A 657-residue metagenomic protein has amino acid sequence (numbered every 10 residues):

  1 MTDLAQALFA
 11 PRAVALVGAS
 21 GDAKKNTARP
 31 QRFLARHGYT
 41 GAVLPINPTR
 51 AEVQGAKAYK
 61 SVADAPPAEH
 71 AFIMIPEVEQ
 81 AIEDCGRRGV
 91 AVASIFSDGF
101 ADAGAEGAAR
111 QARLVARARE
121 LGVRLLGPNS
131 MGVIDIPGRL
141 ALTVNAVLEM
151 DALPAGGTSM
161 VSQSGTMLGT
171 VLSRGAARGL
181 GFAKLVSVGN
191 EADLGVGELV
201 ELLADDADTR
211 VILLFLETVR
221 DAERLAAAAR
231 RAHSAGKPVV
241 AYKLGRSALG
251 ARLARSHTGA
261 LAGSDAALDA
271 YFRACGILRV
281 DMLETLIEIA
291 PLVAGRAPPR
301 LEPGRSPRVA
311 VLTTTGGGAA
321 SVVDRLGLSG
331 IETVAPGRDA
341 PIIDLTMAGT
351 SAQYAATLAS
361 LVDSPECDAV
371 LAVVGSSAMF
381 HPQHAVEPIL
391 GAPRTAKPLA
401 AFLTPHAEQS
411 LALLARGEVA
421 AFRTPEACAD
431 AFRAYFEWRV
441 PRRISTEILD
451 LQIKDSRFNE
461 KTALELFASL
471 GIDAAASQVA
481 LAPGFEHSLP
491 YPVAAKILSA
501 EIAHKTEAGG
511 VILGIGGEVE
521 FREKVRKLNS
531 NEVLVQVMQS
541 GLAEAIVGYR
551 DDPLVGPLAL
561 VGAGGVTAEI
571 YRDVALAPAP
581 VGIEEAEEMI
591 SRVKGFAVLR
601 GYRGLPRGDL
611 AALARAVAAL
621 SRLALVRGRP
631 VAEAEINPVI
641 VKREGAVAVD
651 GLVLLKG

Functional and structural regions predicted by a protein language model:
M1-G657: Catalytic-core regions of core metabolic enzymes, especially those transforming organic acids/acyl-group intermediates
